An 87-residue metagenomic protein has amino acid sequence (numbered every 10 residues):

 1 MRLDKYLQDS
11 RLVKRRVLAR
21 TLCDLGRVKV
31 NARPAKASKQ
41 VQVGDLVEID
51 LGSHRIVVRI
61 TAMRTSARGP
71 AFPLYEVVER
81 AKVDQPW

Functional and structural regions predicted by a protein language model:
M1-K5, D9, R16-T21, R27-W87: Strongly charged
